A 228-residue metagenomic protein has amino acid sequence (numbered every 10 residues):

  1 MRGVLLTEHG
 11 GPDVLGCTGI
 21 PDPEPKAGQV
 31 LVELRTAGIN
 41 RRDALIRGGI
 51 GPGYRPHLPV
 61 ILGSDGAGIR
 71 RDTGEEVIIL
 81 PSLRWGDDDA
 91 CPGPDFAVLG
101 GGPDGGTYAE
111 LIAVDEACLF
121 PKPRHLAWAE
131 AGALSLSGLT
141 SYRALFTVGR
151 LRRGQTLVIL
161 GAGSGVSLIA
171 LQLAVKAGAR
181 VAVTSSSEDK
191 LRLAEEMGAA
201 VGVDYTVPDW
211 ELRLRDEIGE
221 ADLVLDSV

Functional and structural regions predicted by a protein language model:
G10-C17, R41-D43: Short N-terminal binding/cap micro-motifs at the start of the first secondary-structure element
C17-D22, A67-I69, L111-A113, L119: Conserved hydrophobic/aromatic beta-strand scaffold that supports enzyme active sites
P21-G38, I50-P92, G100-G106, P123-H125: Glycine-rich beta-strand-centered segment in the early N-terminal region that forms part of a ligand/cofactor-binding
E76, A131-W210: Mid-domain Rossmann-like dinucleotide-binding core that forms the NAD(H)/NADP(H) cofactor-binding site
I78, D222-L225: N-terminal Rossmann-like NAD(P) cofactor-binding module of classical short-chain dehydrogenase/reductase
P81-G161: NAD(P)H dinucleotide-binding glycine-rich loop of Rossmann-like/cofactor-binding domains, especially the beta1-alpha1
D209-G219: Short amphipathic alpha-helix with an adjacent loop that forms part of the alpha/beta core around
